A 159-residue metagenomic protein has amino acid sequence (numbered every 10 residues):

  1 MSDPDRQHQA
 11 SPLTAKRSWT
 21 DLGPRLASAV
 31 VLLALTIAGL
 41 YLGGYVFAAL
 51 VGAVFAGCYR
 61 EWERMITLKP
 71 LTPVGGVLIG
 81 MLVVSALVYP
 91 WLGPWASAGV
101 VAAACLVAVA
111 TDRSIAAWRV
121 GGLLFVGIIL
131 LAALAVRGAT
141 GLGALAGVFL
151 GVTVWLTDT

Functional and structural regions predicted by a protein language model:
S2-T159: Membrane-embedded alpha-helical bundles of polytopic integral membrane proteins
